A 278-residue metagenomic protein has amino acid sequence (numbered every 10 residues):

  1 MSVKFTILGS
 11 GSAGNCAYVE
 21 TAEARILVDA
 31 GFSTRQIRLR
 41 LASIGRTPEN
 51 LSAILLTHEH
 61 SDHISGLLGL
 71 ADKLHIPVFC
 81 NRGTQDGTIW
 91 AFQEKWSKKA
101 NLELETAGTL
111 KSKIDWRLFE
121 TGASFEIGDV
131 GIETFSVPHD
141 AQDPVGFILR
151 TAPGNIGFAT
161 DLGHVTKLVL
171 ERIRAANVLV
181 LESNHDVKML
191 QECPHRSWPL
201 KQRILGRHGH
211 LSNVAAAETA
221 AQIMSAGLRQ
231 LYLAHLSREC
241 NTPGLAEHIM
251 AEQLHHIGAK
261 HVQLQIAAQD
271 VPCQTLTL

Functional and structural regions predicted by a protein language model:
M1-I44, P144-T160, V178: Conserved beta-strand hairpin/beta-sheet module of binuclear metal-dependent hydrolase folds, prominently
V28-G31, L51-E59, F79-R82, G157-T160 (+3 more regions): Active-site neighborhood of phospho(di)ester-bond hydrolases with catalytic His/Asp-centered motifs
R35-N81, Q85: Active-site metal-binding motif and surrounding structural segment of the metallo-beta-lactamase
G45-T47, K95-L110, M224-A226, L254-K260: Short helix-capping segments at alpha-helix termini
S61-H63, D86-G87, A141-Q142, H164-K167 (+2 more regions): Active-site environment of divalent metal-dependent phosphoester hydrolases
S65-L74, I89-K95, N241-H248: Metal-dependent catalytic neighborhoods of phosphoester/phosphodiester hydrolases
R82-V145, R150-P153: Metallo-beta-lactamase
K167-A267: Cap/insert and terminal regions of metallo-dependent hydrolase folds
